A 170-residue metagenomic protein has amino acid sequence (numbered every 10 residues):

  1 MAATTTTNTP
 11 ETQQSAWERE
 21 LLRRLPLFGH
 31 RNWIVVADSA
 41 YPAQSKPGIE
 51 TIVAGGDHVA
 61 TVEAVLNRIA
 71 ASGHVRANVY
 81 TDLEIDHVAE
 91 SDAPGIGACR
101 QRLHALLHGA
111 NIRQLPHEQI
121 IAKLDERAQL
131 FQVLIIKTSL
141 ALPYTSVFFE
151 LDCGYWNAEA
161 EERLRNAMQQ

Functional and structural regions predicted by a protein language model:
A2-H58: Long, hydrophobic N-terminal alpha-helical segment
G29-N32, K46-P47, G73-A77, L130-F131 (+1 more regions): Short coil/turn connectors at secondary-structure junctions
V35-V36, Y80, I135, F148: Structural motif
S39-P42, I85-D86, L142: Gly/Ser/Thr-rich loops at beta-strand to alpha-helix junctions that form or flank small-molecule/cofactor-binding
Y41-A43, T51-A77, P94-H117: Feature captures the catalytic cores and cofactor-binding loops of soluble hydro-lyases/lyases that act on carboxylate
G48, A89-P94: Short glycine/threonine-rich loop-to-helix capping motif typified by GTGT followed within a few residues by an Asp-Pro
S72-A89: Active-site pocket-lining segment
D92-Q170: Glycine-rich, aromatic-bearing surface loops/beta-hairpins
